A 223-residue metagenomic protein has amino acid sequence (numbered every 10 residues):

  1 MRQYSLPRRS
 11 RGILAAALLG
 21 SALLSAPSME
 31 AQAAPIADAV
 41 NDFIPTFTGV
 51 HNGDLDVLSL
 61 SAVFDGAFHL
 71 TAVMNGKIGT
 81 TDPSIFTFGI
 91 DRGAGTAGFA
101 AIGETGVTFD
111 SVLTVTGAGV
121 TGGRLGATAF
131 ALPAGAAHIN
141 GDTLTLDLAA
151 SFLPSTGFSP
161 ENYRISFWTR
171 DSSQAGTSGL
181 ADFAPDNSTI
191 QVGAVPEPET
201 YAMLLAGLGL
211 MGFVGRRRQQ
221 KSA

Functional and structural regions predicted by a protein language model:
Q3-A16: Bacterial N-terminal signal peptides that target proteins for export
A15-A26: Bacterial N-terminal signal peptides
E30-I85, I90-L125, D171-G193: Order/disorder boundary and secretion-linked terminal/linker segments
D65-A67, P83-T87, L132-A136, G141-T145 (+1 more regions): Extracellular structured ligand-interaction cores
V112-L153: Structured beta-strand segments within beta-sheet-rich domains
I139-F183: Ser/Thr/Pro-rich, low-complexity mucin-like regions that serve as glycosylated stalks/linkers or repetitive adhesive
P196-R216: A short, hydrophobic C-terminal helix/tail in secreted or cell-surface proteins
Q219-A223: Short, charged juxtamembrane terminal tails flanking transmembrane helices
